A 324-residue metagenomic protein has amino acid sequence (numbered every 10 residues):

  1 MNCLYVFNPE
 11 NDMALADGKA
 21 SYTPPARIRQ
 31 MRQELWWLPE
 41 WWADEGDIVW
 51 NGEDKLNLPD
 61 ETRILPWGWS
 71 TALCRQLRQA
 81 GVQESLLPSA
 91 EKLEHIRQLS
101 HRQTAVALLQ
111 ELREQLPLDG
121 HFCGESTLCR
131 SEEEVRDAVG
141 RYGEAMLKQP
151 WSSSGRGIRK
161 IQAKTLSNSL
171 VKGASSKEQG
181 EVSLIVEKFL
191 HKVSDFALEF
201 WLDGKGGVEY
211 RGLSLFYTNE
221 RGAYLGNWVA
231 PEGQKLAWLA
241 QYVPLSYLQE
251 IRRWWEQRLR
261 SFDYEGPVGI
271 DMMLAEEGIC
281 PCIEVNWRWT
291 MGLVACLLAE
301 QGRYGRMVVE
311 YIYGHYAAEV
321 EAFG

Functional and structural regions predicted by a protein language model:
M1-E40: N-terminal-proximal low-complexity accessory segments that begin disordered and transition into the first
I28-G140: Conserved N-proximal alpha/beta basic substrate-recognition cap immediately N-terminal to, or forming the N-lobe
Q30, L166, Y210-Q234, R288-T290 (+1 more regions): Extended active-site and interfacial segments that coordinate phosphate-rich ligands in large catalytic machineries
L109, C129, V139-K160, S175-K192 (+2 more regions): ATP-grasp fold ATP-binding core
E125-L128, E144-L170, F196-A197, E220-W238: Glycine-rich phosphate-binding loop of ATP-grasp-fold ATP-dependent ligases
G143, L166-L225, M273-P281: Phosphate-binding site of ATP-dependent enzymes
G222-E277, Y316-G324: A long amphipathic alpha-helix within ATP-dependent nucleotide-binding catalytic cores
Q241-S246, I279, W287-G324: C-terminal active-site "lid" helix and adjoining low-complexity regulatory extension at the edge of ATP-using catalytic
